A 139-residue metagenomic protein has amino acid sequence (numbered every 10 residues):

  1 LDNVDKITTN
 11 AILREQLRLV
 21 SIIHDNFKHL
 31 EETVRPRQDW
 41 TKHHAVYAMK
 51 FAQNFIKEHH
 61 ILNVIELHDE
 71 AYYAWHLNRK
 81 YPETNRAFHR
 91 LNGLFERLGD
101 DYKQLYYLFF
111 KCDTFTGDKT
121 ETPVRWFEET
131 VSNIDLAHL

Functional and structural regions predicted by a protein language model:
D2: Active-site glycine- and acidic-residue-rich loops that bind and position anionic ligands or nucleotide-like cofactors
D5-T116: Divalent metal-dependent catalytic cores for phosphoryl transfer on phosphate-bearing substrates
D100, Q104-L139: Charged substrate- and nucleic-acid-binding regions of tRNA-handling and nucleotidyl-transfer enzymes, centered on
